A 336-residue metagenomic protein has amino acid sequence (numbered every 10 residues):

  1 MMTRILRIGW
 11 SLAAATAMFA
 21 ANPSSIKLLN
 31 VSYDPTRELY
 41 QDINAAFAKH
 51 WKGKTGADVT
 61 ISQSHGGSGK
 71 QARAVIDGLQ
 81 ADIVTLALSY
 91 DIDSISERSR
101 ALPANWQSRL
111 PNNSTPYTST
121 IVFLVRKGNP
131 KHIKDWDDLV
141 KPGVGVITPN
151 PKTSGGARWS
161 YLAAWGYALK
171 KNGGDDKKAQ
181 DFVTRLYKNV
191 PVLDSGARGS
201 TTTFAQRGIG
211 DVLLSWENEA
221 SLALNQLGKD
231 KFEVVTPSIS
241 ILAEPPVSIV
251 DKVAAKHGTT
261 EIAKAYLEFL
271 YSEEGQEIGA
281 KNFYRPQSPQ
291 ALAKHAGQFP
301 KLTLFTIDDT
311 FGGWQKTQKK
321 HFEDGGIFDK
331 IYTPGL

Functional and structural regions predicted by a protein language model:
M1-A13: Bacterial N-terminal signal peptides that target proteins for export
P23-T153, A296, T303, Y332-T333: N-terminal segment of the mature folded domain
V31-Y33, V125-K127, G145-N172, Y187-V190 (+1 more regions): Short beta-strand->loop
R37-N44, A48, S68-A72, I76 (+12 more regions): Extracytoplasmic/secreted envelope proteins and their assembly/folding machinery, especially bacterial periplasmic
N44-G53, I76-Q80, S89, S96-R100 (+9 more regions): Sec-exported extracytoplasmic/periplasmic mature domains
G128-K134, T153, G166-G174, V253-E261: Short helix-loop capping/hinge motifs at secondary-structure junctions, enriched in acidic/polar residues
K171-S238: Ligand-binding pocket segment of bilobal, Venus flytrap-like solute-binding proteins
A254-L336: Extracellular/periplasmic juxtamembrane helices and adjacent flexible linkers that interface with membrane partners
